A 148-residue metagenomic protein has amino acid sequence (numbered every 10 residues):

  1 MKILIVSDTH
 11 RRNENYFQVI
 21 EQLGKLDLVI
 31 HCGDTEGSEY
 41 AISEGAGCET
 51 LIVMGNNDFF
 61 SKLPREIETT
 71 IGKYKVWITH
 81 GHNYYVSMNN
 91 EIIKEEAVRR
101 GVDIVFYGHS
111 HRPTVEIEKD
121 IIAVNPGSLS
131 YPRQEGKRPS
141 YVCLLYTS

Functional and structural regions predicted by a protein language model:
M1-E49, D58-R65, K137-S140: N-terminal active-site segment of His-dependent metallophosphoesterases
I5-S7, L28-G33, L51-N56, I78-H80 (+2 more regions): Active-site neighborhood of phospho(di)ester-bond hydrolases with catalytic His/Asp-centered motifs
H10-E14, E36-Y40, N57-K62, Y84-M88 (+2 more regions): Active-site environment of divalent metal-dependent phosphoester hydrolases
R12-Q22, I78, Y85-A97: Pre-active-site segment of Zn-dependent metallo-hydrolases
L51, S87-V142: Conserved beta-sheet core of the metallophosphoesterase superfamily
L51-N56, F60-I92: Helix-adjacent hinge/juxtasegments
Y146-T147: Conserved small/polar residues in nucleotide/adenosyl-binding loops
